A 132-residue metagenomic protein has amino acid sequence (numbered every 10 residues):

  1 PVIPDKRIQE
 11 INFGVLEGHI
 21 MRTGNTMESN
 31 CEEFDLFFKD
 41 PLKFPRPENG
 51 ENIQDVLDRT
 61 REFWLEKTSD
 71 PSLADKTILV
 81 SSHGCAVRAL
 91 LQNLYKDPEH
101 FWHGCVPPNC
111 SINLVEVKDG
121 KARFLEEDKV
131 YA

Functional and structural regions predicted by a protein language model:
P1-F34: Phosphate-coordination/substrate-recognition cap region in phosphate-metabolizing enzymes
P1-R7, E116-A132: Conserved histidine-centered catalytic loops in small-molecule metabolism enzymes
G18-M21, D75, G104: A glycine-biased structural micro-motif
E32-D55: Short glycine/proline- and acidic residue-enriched helix-loop micro-motifs that form flexible lids or anion-recognition
K67-K76: Glycine-rich phosphate-binding loop signature in dinucleotide/nucleotide-binding domains
H83: Short, conserved phosphate/pyrophosphate- and ester-handling motifs at nucleotide-, phospho-/glycolipid
A89-N93: Active-site signature of alpha/beta-hydrolase-fold catalytic machinery across serine- and Asp/Cys-nucleophile hydrolases
D97-R123: Domain-level recognition of soluble alpha/beta enzyme cores, biased toward histidine phosphatases/phosphomutases
